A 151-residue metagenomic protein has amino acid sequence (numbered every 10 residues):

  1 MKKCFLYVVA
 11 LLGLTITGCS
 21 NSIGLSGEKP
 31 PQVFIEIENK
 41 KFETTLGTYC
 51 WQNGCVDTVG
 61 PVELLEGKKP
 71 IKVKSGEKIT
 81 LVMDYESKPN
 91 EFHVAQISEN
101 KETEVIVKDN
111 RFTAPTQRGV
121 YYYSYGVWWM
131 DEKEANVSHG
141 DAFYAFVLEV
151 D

Functional and structural regions predicted by a protein language model:
M1-C4: Positively charged n-region of N-terminal signal peptides that target proteins for export
T15-G18: C-terminal motif of bacterial Sec signal peptides marking the signal peptidase cleavage site
S20-S22: Bacterial signal peptide processing site
L25-E66: Transition segment at domain starts
Y49-E102: Mature extracytoplasmic domains of secretory-pathway proteins
E102-K108: Short beta-strand segments within Ig-like beta-sandwich modules, predominantly Fibronectin type-III
T113-Y122: Surface-exposed, short loops/turns at beta-strand junctions within beta-sandwich domains
W129-N136: Short acidic/polar inter-strand loop motif in beta-rich domains
